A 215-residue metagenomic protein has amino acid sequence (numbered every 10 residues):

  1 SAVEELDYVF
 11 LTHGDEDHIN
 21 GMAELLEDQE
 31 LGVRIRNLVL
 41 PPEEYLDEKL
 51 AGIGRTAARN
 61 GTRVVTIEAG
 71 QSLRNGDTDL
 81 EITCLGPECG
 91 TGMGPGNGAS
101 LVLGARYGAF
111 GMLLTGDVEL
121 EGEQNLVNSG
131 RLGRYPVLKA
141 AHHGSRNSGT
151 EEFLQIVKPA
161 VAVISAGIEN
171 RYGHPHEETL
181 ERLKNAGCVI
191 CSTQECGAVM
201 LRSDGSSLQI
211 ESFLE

Functional and structural regions predicted by a protein language model:
S1-E215: Non-globular, low-confidence helical/coil segments that flank catalytic cores
